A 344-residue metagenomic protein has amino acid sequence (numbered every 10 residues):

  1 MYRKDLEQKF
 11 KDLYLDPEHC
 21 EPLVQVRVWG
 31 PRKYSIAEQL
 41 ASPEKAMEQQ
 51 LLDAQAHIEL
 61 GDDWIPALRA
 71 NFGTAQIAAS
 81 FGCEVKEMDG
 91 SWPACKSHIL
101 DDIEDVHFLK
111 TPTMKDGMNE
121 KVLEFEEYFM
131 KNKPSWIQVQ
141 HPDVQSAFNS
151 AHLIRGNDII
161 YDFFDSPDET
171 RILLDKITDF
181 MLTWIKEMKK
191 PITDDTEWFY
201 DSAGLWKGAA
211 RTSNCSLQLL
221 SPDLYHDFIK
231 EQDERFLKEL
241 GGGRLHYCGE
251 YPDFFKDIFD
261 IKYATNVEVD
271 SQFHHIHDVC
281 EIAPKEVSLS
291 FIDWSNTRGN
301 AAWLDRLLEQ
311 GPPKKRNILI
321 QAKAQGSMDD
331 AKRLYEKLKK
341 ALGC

Functional and structural regions predicted by a protein language model:
M1-A37, Q50-D53, H57, G61-R69 (+1 more regions): Active-site loop segments of alpha/beta catalytic cores
A37-Q39, I77-E87: Glycine-rich loop at the start of a catalytic domain that most often binds anionic cofactors/ligands
L40-M47: Short, structured active-site "lid" loops
A70-T74: Metal-cofactor-binding active-site regions of metalloenzymes
V85-E104, L205-L219: Aromatic- and acidic-residue-enriched carbohydrate-binding clefts of CAZyme catalytic domains
D89-E127: A gly/proline- and charged-residue-enriched helix-loop-helix capping module
